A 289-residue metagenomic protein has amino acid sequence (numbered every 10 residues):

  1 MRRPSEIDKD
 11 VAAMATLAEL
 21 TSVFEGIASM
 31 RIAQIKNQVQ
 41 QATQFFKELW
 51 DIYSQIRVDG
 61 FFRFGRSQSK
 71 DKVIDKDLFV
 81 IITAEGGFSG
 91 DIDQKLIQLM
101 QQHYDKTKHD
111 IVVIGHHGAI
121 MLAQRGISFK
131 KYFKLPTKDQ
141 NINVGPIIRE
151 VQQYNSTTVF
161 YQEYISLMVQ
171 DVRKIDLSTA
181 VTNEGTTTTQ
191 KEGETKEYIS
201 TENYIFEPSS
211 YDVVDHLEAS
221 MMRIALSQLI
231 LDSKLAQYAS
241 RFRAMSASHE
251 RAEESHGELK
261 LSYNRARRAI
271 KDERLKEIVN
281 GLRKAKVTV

Functional and structural regions predicted by a protein language model:
M1-V289: C-terminal beta-strand-loop-alpha-helix "lid" module of Rossmann-like NAD(P)-dependent dehydrogenases
